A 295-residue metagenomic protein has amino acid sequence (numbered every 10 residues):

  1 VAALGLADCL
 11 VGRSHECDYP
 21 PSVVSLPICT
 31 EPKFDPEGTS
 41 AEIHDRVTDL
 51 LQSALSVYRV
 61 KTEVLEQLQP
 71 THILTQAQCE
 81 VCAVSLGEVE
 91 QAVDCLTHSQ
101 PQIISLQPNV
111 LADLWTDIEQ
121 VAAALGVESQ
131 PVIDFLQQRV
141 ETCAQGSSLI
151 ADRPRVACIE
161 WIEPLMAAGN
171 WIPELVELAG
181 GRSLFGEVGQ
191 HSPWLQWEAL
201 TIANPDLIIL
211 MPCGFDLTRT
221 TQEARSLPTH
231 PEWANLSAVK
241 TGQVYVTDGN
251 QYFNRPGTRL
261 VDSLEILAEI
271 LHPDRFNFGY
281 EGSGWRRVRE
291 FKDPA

Functional and structural regions predicted by a protein language model:
V1-A295: N-terminal ligand-binding lobe of clamshell/alpha-beta domains
